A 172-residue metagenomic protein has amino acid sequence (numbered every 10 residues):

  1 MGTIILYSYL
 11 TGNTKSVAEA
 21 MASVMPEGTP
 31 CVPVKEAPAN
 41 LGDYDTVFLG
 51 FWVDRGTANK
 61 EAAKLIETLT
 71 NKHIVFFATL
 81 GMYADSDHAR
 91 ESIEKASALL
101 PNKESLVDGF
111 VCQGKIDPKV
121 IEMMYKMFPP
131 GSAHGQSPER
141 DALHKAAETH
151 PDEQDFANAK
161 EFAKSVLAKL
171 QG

Functional and structural regions predicted by a protein language model:
M1-G2, L106: A structure-centric signal for secondary-structure junctions around beta-strands
G2-V24: N-terminal beta1-alpha1 ligand-phosphate binding loop
T3-I5, N40, N158: A general marker of short, structured functional hotspots
V24-V32, Y44-L49, D54-G172: FMN-binding flavodoxin-like domain, especially the glycine-rich phosphate-binding loop
A37-D43: Short amphipathic alpha-helix with an adjacent loop that forms part of the alpha/beta core around
